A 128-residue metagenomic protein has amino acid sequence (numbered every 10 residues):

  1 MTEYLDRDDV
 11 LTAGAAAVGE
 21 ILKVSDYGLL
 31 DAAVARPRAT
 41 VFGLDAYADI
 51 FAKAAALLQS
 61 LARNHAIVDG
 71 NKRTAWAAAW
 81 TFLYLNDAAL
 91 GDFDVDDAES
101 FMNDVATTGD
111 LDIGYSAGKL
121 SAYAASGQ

Functional and structural regions predicted by a protein language model:
M1-Q128: FIC/Doc superfamily catalytic core
